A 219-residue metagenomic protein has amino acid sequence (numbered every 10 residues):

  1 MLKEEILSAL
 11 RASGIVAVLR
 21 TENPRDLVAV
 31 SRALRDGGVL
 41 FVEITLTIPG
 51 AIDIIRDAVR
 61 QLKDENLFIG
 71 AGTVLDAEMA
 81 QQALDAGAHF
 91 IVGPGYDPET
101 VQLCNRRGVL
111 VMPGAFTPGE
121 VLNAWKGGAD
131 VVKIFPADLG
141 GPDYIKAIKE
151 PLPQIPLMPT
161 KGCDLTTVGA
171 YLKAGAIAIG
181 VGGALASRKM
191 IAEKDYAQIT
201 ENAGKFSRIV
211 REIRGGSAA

Functional and structural regions predicted by a protein language model:
M1-A86, R106, Q154, L165-T166 (+1 more regions): Conserved N-terminal beta1-alpha1 strand-loop-helix module at the mouth
I15-L19, V42-I44, I69-G72, I91-V92 (+4 more regions): Hydrophobic faces of well-ordered beta-strands that scaffold small-molecule active sites in alpha/beta enzyme cores
N23, L46-G50, L75, Y96 (+4 more regions): Active-site-proximal loop/turn and secondary-structure-junction residues that shape catalytic pockets, frequently
V30, D76-A86, G119-G127, Y144 (+1 more regions): Catalytic cores of alpha/beta
F90, P94-L139: Histidine/lysine/aspartate-rich catalytic loop segments that bind and position anionic ligands
P94-T100, I134-P142, A176-A197, N202: Glycine-rich phosphate-binding active-site loops on the catalytic face of alpha/beta enzymes
G128-K133, Y144-P156: A contiguous pocket-lining binding segment that forms or flanks enzyme active sites
L152, T160, A170, A178 (+1 more regions): C-terminal binding/interaction regions
